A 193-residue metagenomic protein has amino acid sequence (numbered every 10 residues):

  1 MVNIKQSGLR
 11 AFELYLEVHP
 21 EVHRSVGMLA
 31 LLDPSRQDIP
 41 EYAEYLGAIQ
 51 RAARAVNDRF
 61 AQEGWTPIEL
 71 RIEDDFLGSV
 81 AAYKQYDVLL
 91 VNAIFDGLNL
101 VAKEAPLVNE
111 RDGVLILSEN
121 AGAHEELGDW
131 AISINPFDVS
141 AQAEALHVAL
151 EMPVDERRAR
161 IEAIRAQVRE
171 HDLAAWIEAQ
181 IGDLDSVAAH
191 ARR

Functional and structural regions predicted by a protein language model:
M1, I72-E73, A166: Conserved donor-binding loops in enzymes that form glycosidic bonds
M1-L16: A conserved mid-protein helix/loop that constitutes part of the nucleotide-sugar donor-binding site
V2-K5, S35-I39, F76-S79, G97-L100 (+1 more regions): Flexible loop/turn segments at secondary-structure boundaries
Y15-L29, A43, K84, V88-E170 (+2 more regions): Catalytic binding pocket for nucleotide-activated donors in carbohydrate/polymer assembly enzymes
L16-P20, A53-F60, P153, L184 (+1 more regions): A generic secondary-structure signal for well-formed alpha-helical elements
L32-L77: Nucleotide-activated donor-binding/catalytic signature segment of Leloir-type glycosyltransferases, i.e., the conserved
A189-R193: Intrinsically disordered or compositionally simple regulatory linkers and C-terminal tails in signal-transduction
